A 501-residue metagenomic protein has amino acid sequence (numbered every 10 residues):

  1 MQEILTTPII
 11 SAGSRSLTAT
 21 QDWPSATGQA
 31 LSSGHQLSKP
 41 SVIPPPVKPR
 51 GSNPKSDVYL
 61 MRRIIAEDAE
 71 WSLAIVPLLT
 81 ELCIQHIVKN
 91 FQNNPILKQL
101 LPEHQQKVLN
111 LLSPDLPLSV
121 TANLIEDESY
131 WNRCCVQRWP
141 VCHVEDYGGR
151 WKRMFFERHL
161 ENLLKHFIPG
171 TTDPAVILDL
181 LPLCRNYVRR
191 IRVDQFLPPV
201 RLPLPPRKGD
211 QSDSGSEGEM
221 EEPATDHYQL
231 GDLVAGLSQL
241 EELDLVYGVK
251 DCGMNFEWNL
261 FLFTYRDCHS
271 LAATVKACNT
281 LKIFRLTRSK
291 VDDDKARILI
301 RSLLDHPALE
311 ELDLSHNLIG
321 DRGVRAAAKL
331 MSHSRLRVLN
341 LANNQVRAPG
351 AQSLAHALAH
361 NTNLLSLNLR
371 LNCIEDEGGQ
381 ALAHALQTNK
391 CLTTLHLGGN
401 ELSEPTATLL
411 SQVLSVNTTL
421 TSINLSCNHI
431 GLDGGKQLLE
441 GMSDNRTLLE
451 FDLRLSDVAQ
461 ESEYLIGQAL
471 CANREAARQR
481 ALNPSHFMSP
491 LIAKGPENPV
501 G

Functional and structural regions predicted by a protein language model:
M1-G231, S238-E241: Cullin-RING E3 adaptor/co-adaptor recruitment helices
M1-L37, E404-P405, N417-L425, H429-G501: C-terminal capping region of solenoid repeat domains
T171-L181, V200-Q211, G215, E221-L233 (+9 more regions): Leucine-rich repeat
L183-R190, D210-G215, G236-E242, M254 (+9 more regions): Leucine-rich repeat
I191-D194, L243-V246, F284-L286, L312-L314 (+5 more regions): Conserved hydrophobic beta-strand positions in leucine-rich repeat
F196-P198, G248-K250, F261, S289 (+6 more regions): Conserved "Asn-ladder"/turn position within leucine-rich repeats
K282-L365, E375: Solenoidal tandem-repeat scaffolds enriched in leucines and small polar residues
S334-H429: Eukaryotic tandem repeat interaction scaffolds
